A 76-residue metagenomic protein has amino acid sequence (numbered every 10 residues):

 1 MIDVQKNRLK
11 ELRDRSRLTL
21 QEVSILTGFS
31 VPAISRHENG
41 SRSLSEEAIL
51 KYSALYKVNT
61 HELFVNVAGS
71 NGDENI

Functional and structural regions predicted by a protein language model:
M1, A54, E62-I76: Short, charged recognition helix plus adjacent turn of helix-turn-helix-like nucleic-acid-binding domains
M1-R15: A short, Lys/Arg-rich alpha-helix, primarily the initiator
L9, L20, V31, E46-I49: Helix-turn-helix DNA-binding elements, focusing on the entry/boundary residues of the two helices that contact DNA
R13, S24, S53: The alpha-helix within a helix-turn-helix
R17-R36: Short alpha-helical DNA-recognition segment
S41-A54: Short, basic-rich loop-to-helix N-cap that marks the start of a DNA-contacting helix
